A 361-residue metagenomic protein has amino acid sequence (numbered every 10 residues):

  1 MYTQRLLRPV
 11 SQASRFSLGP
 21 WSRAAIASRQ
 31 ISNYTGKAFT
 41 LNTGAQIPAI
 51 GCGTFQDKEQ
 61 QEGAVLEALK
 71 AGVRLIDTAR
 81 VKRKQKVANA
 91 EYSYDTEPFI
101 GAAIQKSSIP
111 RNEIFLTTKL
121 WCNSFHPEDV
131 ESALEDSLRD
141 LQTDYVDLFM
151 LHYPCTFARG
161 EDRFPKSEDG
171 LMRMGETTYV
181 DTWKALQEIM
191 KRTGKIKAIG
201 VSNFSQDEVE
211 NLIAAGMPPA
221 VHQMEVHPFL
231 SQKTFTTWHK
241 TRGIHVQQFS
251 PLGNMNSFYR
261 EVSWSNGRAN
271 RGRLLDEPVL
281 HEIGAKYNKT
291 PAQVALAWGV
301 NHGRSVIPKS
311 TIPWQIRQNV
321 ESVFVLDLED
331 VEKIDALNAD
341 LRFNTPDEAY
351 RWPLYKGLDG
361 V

Functional and structural regions predicted by a protein language model:
Y2-I114, E131, L252-N256, Y350 (+1 more regions): N-terminal binding-site loop/beta-alpha segment at the start of enzyme catalytic domains that lines or forms
N33-F39, G101-I104, L134, Q206-V209 (+1 more regions): Alpha-helical scaffolding within the catalytic cores of extracellular/periplasmic polymer-degrading hydrolases
P48-E59, L120-P127, L171-G175: Active-site mouth loops of central-metabolism enzymes
P48-G53, I76, A88, I114-T118 (+5 more regions): Hydrophobic faces of well-ordered beta-strands that scaffold small-molecule active sites in alpha/beta enzyme cores
K58-L69, H126-L141, S205-V209: Short, acidic/polar
Q105, V130-F149, K233-T241: Short amphipathic alpha-helices and their capping/turn segments at secondary-structure boundaries
F115-E128, M150-T156: Structural motif corresponding to the early beta-alpha repeats
C122, Y153-V361: Beta/alpha (TIM)-barrel catalytic core signal, keyed to glycine-rich beta->alpha loops juxtaposed to Asp/Glu that bind
